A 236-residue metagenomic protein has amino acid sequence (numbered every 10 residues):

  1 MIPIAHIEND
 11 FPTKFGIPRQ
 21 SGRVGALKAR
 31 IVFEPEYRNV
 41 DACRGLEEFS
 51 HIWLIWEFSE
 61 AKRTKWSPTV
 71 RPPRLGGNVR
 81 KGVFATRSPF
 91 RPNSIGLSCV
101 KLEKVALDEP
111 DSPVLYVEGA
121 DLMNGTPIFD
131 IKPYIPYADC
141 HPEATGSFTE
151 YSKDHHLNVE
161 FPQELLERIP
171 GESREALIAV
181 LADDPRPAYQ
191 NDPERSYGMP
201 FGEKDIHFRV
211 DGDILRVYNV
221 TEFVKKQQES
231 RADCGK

Functional and structural regions predicted by a protein language model:
M1-I95, L107-Y116, A120-K236: Mixed-charge, low-complexity intrinsically disordered regions
E8, V100-E103: Conserved positions in beta-strands of structured domains
